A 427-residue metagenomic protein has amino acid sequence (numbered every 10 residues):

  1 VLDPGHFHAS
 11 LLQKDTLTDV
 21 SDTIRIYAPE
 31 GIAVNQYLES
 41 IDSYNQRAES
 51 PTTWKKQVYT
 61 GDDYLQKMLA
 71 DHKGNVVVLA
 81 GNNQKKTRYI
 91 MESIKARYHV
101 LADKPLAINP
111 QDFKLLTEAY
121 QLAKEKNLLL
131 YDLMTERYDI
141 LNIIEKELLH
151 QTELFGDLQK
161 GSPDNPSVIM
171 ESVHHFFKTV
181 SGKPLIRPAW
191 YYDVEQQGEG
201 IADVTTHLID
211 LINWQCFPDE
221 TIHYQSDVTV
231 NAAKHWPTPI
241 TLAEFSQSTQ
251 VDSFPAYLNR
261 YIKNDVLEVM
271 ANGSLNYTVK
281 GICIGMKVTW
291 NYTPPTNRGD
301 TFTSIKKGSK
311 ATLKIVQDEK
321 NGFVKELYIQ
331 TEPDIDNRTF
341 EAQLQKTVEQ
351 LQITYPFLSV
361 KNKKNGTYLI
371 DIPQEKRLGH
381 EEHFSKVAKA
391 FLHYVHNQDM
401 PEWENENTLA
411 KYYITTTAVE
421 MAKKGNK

Functional and structural regions predicted by a protein language model:
V1-A96, Q111-Y131: N-terminal glycine-/serine-/threonine-rich beta1-alpha1-beta2 phosphate-ribose binding loop of Rossmann-like
D15-D19, K146-E153, K320-F323: Short secondary-structure boundary/capping segments
I32-N35, Q84-T87, M91, K114 (+4 more regions): A structural signal for well-ordered alpha-helical segments within the folded catalytic domains of diverse enzymes
A70-G74, R187-E195, G366-Q374, N397: Short glycine/proline-rich turn/loop motifs
R97, D103-P105: Short helix/strand-capping hinge loops at secondary-structure junctions that flank key functional elements
A107-I186: A contiguous active-site-proximal alpha/beta segment in oxidoreductase catalytic domains
G182-G299: Rossmann-like dinucleotide-binding domain that binds NAD(P)(H)
D203, L208, N213, E220 (+4 more regions): C-terminal helical cap and adjacent loop that interface with cofactors, partners, or active-site loops
